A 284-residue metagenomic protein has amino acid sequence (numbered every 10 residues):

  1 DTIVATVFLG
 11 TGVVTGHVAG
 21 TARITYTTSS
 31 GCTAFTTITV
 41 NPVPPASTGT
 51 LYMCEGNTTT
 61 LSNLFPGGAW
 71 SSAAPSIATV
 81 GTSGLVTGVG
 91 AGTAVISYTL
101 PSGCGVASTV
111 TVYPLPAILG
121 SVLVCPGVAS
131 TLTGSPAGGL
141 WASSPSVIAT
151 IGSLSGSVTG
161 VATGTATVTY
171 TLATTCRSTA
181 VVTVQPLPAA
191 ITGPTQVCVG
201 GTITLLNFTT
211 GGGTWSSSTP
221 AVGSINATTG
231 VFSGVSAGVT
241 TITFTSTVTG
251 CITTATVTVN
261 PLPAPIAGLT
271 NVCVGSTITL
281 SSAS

Functional and structural regions predicted by a protein language model:
D1-S284: Extracytoplasmic soluble-region selector
